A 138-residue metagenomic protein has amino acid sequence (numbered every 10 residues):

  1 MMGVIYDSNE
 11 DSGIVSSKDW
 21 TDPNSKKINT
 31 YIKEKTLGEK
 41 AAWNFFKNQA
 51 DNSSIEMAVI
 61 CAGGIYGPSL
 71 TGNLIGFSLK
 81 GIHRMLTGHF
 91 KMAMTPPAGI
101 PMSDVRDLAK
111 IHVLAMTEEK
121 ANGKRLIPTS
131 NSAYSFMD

Functional and structural regions predicted by a protein language model:
M1-Y31, A50-D51: Conserved Rossmann-fold NAD(P)-dependent oxidoreductase catalytic core, especially the SDR/UDP-sugar
V4, I65-G67, L108: Conserved sequence/active-site signature of Rossmann-fold short-chain dehydrogenase/reductase
K27-T30, G67-I75, M94-R106: Glycine-rich "substrate-gating" loop/helix at the edge of Rossmann-like oxidoreductase active sites
Y31-E39: Active-site YXXXK catalytic motif of short-chain dehydrogenase/reductase
G38-S69: Conserved beta-loop-beta element that borders a ligand/cofactor-binding pocket
D51-I55, G67-I82, A115-L126: Glycine/proline-rich active-site loop of Rossmann-fold NAD(P)-dependent oxidoreductases
I82-L126: Alpha-helical substrate-binding/gating segment
N131-D138: C-terminal substrate-binding subdomain of Rossmann-fold SDR/epimerase-dehydratase oxidoreductases
